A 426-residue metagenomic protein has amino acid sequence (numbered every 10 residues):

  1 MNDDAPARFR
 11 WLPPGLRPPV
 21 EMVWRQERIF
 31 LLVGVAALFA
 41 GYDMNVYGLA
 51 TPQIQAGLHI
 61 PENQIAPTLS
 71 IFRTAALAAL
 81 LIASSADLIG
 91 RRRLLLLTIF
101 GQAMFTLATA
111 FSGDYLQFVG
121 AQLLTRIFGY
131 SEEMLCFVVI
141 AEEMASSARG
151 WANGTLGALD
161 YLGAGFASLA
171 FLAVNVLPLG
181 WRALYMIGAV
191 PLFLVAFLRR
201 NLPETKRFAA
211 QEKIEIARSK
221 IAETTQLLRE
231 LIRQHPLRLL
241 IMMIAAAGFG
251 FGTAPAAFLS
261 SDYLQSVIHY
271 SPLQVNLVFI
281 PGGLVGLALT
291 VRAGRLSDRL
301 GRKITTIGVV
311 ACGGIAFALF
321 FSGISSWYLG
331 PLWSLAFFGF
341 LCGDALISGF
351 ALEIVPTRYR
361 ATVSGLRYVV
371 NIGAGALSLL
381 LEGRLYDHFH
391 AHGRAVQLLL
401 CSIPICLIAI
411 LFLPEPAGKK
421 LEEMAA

Functional and structural regions predicted by a protein language model:
M1-Y42, Y47: Cytosolic juxtamembrane N-terminal segment immediately preceding the first transmembrane helix of multi-pass
Y47-L49, H235-L287: Extracytoplasmic gate region of multi-pass secondary transporters
H59, G90, F111-Q117, A145 (+3 more regions): Helix-breaking motifs and short loop linkers at transmembrane-helix boundaries and internal kinks in secondary membrane
S70-S84, I280-R292: Central cavity-lining transmembrane alpha-helices of secondary-active solute carriers, predominantly the Major
A78-Y115, S297-L300: Conserved MFS/SLC helix-loop-helix module at the cytosolic interface between two early adjacent transmembrane helices
G120-A158: Cytoplasmic helix-loop-helix junction between adjacent transmembrane helices in 12-TM secondary transporters
A148-V176, R367-L379: Glycine-rich segments within core transmembrane alpha-helices of 12-TM secondary carriers
S297, G301-F350: C-terminal transmembrane helical hairpin of 12-TM major facilitator-type secondary transporters
